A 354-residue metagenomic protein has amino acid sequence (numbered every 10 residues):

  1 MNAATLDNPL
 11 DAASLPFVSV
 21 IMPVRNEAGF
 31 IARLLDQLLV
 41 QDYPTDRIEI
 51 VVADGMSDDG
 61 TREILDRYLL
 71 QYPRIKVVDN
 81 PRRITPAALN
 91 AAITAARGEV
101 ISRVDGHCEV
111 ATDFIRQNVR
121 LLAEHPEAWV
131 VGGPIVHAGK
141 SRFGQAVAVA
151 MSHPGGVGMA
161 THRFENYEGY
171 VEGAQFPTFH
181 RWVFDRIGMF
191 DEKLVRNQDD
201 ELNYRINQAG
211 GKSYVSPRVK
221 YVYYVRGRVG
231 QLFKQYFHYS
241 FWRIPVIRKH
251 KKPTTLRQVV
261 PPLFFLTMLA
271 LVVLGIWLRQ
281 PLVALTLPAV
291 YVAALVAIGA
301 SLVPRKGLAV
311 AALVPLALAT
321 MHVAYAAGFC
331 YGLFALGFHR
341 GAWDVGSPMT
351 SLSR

Functional and structural regions predicted by a protein language model:
M1-V40: N-proximal low-complexity "stem/linker" segments adjacent to membrane-targeting elements
P16-S19, E49, E201: Cell-envelope/extracellular polymer assembly enzymes that use nucleotide-activated donors
D54-E63, R82, D105-C108: A conserved acidic beta->alpha catalytic loop
N80-A96, Q117, Y167, V171-A174: Glycine-rich, basic loop-to-helix element that forms the pyrophosphate-binding segment of sugar-nucleotide handling
I101: Short aromatic/hydrophobic "clamp" motif used to bind/position activated sugar donors
E109, D113-Q145, V149, K220 (+1 more regions): Conserved donor NDP-sugar-binding/catalytic core segment of glycosyltransferases
D191-T254: Catalytic donor/gating beta->alpha subdomain of glycosyltransferases that bind UDP-sugars
F264-H339: Membrane-embedded multi-pass helical conduit in multi-pass membrane proteins, especially envelope-biosynthetic
